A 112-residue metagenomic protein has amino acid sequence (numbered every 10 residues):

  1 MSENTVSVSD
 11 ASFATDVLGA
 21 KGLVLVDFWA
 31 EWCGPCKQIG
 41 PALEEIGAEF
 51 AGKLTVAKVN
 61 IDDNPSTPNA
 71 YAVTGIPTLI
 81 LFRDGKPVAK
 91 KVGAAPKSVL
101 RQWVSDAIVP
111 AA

Functional and structural regions predicted by a protein language model:
T5-V24: A short beta-strand-turn-helix
S9, W29, T55-A57: Conserved Rossmann-like nucleotide-binding pocket used by diverse enzymes that bind dinucleotide cofactors
G22, W29-W32, G75: Short pre-active-site segment immediately N-terminal to redox-active cysteine/selenocysteine motifs in thiol-based
L25-V26, V56, L79: Hydrophobic beta-strand anchors of alpha/beta hydrolase catalytic cores
C33-C36, L79: The canonical Cys-X-X-Cys-His
P35-F50: Typically the conserved alpha-helix immediately C-terminal to a functionally engaged Cys/Sec in thioredoxin-like
L54, V59-P68: Structural microenvironment flanking redox-active thiols in thiol-disulfide oxidoreductases
G75, I80-A112: Non-catalytic, surface beta->alpha helical segment in thiol-disulfide oxidoreductase systems
